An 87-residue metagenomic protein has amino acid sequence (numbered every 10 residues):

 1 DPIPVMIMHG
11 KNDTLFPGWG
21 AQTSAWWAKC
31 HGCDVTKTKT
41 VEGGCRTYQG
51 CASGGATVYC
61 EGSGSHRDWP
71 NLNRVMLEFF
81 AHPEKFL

Functional and structural regions predicted by a protein language model:
D1, M6-H9: Short beta-strand/loop motif that positions the catalytic acidic residue of the alpha/beta-hydrolase fold
M8, V58-S65: Short glycine-rich catalytic loops that host catalytic nucleophiles or stabilize transition states across multiple
H9-A56: Active-site-adjacent alpha-helix of alpha/beta-hydrolase-fold enzymes
K11, S65, F86: Short loop/turn segments at secondary-structure transitions that flank enzyme active sites
L15-P17, H66-N71: Short, solvent-exposed loop/turn elements at domain surfaces
G62, P70-L87: Catalytic active-site module of serine/aspartate enzymes centered on a nucleophile-bearing elbow/loop
